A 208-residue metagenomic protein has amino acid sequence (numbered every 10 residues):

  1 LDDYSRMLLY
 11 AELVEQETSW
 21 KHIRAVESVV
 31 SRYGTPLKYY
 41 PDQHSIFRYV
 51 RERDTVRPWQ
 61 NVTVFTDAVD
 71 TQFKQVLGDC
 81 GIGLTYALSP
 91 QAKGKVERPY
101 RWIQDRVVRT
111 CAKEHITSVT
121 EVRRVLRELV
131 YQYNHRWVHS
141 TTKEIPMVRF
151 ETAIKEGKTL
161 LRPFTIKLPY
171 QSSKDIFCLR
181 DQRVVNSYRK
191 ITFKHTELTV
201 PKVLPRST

Functional and structural regions predicted by a protein language model:
D3-E121: RNase H-like DDE/DDD metal-dependent nuclease/strand-transfer catalytic core used by mobile genetic elements
V29-S31, R123, R183, V203: A general structural signal for short secondary-structure junctions and capping/turn motifs
V122-R124, S140: Alpha-helical interaction segments
N134-T208: C-terminal, beta-rich DNA-binding module of retroviral/retroelements integrases
